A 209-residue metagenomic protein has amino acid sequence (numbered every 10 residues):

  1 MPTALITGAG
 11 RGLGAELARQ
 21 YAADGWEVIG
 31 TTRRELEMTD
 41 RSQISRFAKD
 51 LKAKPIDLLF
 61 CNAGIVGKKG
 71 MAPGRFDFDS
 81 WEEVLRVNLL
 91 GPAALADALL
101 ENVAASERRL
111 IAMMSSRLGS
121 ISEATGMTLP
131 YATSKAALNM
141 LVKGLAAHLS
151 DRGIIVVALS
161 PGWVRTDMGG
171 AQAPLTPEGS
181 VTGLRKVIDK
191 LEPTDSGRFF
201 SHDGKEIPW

Functional and structural regions predicted by a protein language model:
I6-T7, C61-N62, R109-S116, I155-S160: Structural signature of the Rossmann-like NAD(P)-dependent dehydrogenase/reductase core
T7-Q20: N-terminal Rossmann NAD(P)H-binding glycine-rich loop of SDR-like oxidoreductase domains
T31-S42: Rossmann-fold cofactor-recognition segment
R41-P55: Conserved amphipathic alpha-helix within the SDR
I65, A72-L85, A93, A104-S150: Catalytic loop of short-chain dehydrogenase/reductase
A158-P161, G170-W209: C-terminal helical subdomain
